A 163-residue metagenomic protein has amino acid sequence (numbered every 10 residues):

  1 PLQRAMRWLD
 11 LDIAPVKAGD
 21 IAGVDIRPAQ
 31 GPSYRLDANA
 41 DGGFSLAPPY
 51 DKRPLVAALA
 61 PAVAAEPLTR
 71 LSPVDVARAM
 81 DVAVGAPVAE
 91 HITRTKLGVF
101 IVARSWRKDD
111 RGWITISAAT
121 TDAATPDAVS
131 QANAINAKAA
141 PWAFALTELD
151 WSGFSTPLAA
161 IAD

Functional and structural regions predicted by a protein language model:
P1-D163: A short-motif feature that recognizes glycine-rich, charge-decorated loops that bind or process nucleotide phosphates
